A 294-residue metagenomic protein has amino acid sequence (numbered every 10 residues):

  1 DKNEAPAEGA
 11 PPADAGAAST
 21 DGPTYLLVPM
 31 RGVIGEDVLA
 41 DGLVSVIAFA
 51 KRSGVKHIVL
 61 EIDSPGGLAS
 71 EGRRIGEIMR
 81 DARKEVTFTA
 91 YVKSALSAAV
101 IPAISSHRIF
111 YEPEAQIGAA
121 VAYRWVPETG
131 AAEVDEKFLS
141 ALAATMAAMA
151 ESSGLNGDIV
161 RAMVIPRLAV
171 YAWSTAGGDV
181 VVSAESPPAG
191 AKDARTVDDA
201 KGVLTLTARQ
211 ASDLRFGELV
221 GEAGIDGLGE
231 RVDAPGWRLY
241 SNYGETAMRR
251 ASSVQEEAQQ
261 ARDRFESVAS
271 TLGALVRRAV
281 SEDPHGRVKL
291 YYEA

Functional and structural regions predicted by a protein language model:
D1-T24: Compositionally biased, proline/threonine/alanine/serine-rich low-complexity intrinsically disordered stretches
S19-D41: STAS-typified acidic loop motif
V28, L43, L60, A103 (+2 more regions): Terminal peptide-recognition signature
V33-D41, G66-R73, S94-S97, Y111 (+6 more regions): Soluble non-cytosolic domains of exported or imported proteins
E36-K56: A short, well-ordered alpha-helical element
S64-I75, M79-P127, V134-F138, L142-T145 (+2 more regions): Glycine-rich beta-to-alpha active-site loop
V126-E257: Charged, glycine-interspersed solvent-exposed loop segments at helix/strand-loop junctions that cap or gate access
E230-Y292: Charged, amphipathic alpha-helical linkers/stalks
